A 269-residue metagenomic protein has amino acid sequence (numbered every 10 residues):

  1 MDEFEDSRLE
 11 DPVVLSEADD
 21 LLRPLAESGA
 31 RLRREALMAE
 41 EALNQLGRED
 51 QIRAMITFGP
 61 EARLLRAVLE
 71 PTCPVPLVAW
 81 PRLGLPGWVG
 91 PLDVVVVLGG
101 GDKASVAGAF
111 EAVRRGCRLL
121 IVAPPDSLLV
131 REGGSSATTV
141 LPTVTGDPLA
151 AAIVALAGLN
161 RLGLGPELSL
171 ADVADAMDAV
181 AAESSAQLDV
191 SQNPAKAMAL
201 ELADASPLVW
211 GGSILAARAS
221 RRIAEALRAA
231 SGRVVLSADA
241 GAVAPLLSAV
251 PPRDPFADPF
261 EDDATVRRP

Functional and structural regions predicted by a protein language model:
M1-M38: Cofactor-/ligand-binding subdomain signature composed of acidic, glycine-rich, tryptophan-containing flexible loops
L15-E17, P24, A36-Q45, V144 (+1 more regions): Active-site phosphate/pyrophosphate-binding segments
A18-L25, I52-C73, L215-E225: Short, charged N-terminal beta->alpha structural module
R31, L64-V68, R267-R268: Residue-level detector of alpha-helical secondary structure
R34, M38-E41, P71-V75: Short helix-loop boundary/capping segments at the starts of domains
R48-A182: Glycine-rich phosphate-binding loops that contact phosphosugars or nucleotide phosphates
